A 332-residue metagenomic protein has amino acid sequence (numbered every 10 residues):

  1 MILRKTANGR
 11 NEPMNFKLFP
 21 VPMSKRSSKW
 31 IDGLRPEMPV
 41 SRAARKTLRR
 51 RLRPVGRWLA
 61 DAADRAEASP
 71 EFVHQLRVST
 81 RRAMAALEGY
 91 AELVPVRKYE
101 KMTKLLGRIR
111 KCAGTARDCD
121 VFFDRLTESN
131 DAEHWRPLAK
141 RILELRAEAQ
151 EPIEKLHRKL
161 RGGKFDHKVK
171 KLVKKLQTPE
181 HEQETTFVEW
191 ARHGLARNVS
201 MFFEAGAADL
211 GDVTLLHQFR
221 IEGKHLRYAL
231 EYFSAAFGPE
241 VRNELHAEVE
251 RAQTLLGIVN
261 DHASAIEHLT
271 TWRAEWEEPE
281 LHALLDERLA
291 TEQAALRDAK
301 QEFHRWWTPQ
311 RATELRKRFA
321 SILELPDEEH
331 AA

Functional and structural regions predicted by a protein language model:
K5, N11-A332: Function-determining surface determinants
